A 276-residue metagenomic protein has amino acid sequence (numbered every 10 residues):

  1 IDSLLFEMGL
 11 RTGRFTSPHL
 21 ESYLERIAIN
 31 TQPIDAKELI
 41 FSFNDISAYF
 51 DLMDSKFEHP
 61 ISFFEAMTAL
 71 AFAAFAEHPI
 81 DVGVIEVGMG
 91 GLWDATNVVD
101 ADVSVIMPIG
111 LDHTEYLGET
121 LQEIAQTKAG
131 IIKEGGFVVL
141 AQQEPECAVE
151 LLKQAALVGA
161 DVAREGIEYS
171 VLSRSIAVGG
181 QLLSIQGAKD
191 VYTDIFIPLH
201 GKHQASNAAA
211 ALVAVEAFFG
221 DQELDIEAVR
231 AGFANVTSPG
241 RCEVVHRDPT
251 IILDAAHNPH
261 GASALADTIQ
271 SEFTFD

Functional and structural regions predicted by a protein language model:
I1, L5, T68-F75, A208-F218 (+1 more regions): Buried hydrophobic packing segments
S3-E7, Q154, T268: Rossmann-fold NAD(P)-dependent oxidoreductase module
E7-V99, E115-L117, E146: ATP-dependent carboxylate-amine ligase catalytic core
F15-P18, A141-Q142, Q154-I176, F196-K202 (+3 more regions): Beta-strand->loop->alpha-helix junctions that form or flank phosphate-binding loops in nucleotide-handling enzymes
P18, L70-Y116, A148-D194: Extended acidic/charged loop-beta regions that coordinate divalent cations and stabilize anionic phosphate/carboxylate
V82-V87, D94-V105, I109-H113, E123 (+1 more regions): Nucleotide phosphate-binding/pyrophosphate-handling subdomain across enzymes that bind or process nucleotide phosphates
A125-E134: Membrane-proximal helix-turn-helix segments that form the acceptor-binding/catalytic region of lipid-linked
K133-Q142: Short loop-to-beta-strand entry elements in the cores of soluble alpha/beta enzymes
